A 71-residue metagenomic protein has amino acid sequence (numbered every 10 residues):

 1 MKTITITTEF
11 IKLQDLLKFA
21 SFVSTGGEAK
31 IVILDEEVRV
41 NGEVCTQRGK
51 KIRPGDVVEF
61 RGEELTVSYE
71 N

Functional and structural regions predicted by a protein language model:
M1-I11: A detector for short, charged/polar N-terminal pre-domain segments
E9-P54: A basic, amphipathic helix-loop patch mediating RNA/tRNA/ribosome contacts
V44-N71: C-terminal structural segments of small proteins and small subunits
